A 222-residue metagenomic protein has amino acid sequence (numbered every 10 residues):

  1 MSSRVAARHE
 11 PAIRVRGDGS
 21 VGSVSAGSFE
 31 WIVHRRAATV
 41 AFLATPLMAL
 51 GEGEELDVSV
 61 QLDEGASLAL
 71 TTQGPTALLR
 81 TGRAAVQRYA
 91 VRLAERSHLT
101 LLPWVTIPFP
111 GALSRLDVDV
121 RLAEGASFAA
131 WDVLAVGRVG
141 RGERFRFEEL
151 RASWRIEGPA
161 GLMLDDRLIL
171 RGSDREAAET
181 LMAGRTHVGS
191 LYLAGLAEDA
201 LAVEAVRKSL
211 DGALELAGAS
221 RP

Functional and structural regions predicted by a protein language model:
M1-T106, P110-G111, D117: N-terminal, charged/glycine-rich beta-strand/loop interface patches
H9, L56, Q87-Y89, S97 (+5 more regions): One face of beta-strands
R14-R16, Q61-D63, A94, R121-A123 (+3 more regions): Solvent-exposed residues in well-ordered beta-strands and their adjoining turns, especially edge/terminal strands
S67-L70, A84-V86, A94-R96, L116-D117 (+5 more regions): Glycine-rich loops and low-complexity Gly/Arg-rich segments that provide flexible linkers or classic glycine-based
F109-D117, L122-F147: Acidic (Asp/Glu-rich), glycine- and aromatic
L134-P222: A structural signal for small-residue-enriched, beta-sheet-centric alpha/beta enzyme cores and oligomeric scaffold folds
